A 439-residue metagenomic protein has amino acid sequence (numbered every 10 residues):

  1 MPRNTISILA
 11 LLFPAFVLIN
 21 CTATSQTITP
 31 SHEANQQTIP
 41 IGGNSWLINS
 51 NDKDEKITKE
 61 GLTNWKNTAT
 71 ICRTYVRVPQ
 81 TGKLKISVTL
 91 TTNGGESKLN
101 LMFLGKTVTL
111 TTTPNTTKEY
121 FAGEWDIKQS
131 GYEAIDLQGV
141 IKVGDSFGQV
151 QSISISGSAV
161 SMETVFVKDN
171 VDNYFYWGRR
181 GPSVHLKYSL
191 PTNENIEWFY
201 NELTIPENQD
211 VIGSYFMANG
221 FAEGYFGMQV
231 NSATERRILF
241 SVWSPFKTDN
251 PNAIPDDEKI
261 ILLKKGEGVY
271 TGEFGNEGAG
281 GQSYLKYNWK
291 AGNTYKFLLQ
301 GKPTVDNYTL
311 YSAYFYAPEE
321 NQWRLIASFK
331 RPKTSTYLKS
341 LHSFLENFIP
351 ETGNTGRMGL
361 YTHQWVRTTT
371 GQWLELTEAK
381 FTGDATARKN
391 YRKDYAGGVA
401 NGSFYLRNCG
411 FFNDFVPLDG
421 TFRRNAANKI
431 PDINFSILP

Functional and structural regions predicted by a protein language model:
M1-T27: Bacterial Sec-dependent N-terminal signal peptides
Q26-N288, K296-P303, N307-P439: Extracytoplasmic
